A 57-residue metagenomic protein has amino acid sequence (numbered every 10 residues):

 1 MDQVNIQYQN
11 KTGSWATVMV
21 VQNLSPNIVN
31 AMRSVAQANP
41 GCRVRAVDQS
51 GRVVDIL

Functional and structural regions predicted by a protein language model:
M1-D2, G41: Short, charged low-complexity linear motifs
D2-A16: Short beta-strand segments and strand-loop junctions that repeat across beta-rich extracellular domains
Y8-N10, N27, G41, S50: Generic low-complexity segments that are intrinsically disordered, proline-rich and/or Lys/Arg-biased
Q9, V35-A36: A general structural signal for stabilizing positions within well-ordered secondary structure
G13-P26, G51: A short, exposed loop/beta-hairpin motif centered on an aromatic-Gly-Thr core
S25-R33: Short, surface-exposed linear segments at secondary-structure transitions and domain or protein termini
Q37-L57: Short, mixed-charge low-complexity intrinsically disordered segments
